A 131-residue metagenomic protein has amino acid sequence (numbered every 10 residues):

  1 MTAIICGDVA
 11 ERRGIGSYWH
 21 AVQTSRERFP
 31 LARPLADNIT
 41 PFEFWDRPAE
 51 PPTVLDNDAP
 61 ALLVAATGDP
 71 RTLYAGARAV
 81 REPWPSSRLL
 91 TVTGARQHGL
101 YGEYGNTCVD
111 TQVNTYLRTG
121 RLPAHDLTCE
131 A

Functional and structural regions predicted by a protein language model:
M1-A131: C-terminal subdomain of alpha/beta-hydrolase-fold enzymes, centered on the catalytic histidine and its supporting
